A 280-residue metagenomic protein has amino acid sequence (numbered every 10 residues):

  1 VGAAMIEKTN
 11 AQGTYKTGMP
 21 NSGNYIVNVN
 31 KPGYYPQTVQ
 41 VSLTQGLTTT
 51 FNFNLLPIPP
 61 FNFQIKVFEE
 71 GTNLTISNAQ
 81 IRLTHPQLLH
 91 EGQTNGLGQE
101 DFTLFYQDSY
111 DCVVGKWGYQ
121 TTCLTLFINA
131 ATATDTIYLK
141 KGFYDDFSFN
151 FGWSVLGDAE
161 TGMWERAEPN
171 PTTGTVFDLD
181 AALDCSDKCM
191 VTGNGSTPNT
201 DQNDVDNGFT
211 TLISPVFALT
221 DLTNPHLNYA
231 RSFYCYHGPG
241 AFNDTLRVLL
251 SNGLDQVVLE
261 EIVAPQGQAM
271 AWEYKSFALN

Functional and structural regions predicted by a protein language model:
V1, G13, F53, F61-E69 (+2 more regions): A short, amphipathic beta-strand motif
V1-G18, L74-S77, H85-F105: Short, acidic Ser/Thr/Gly-rich low-complexity loop/linker segments typical of extracellular and cell-surface proteins
N21-G33, Y106-G118: A short, solvent-exposed beta-strand micro-motif common in secreted/extracellular proteins
V41-P59, L126-D145: Extracellular beta-sheet/turn segments enriched in Thr/Pro/Gly and aliphatic residues
F143-D204, A241: Extracellular glycan-recognition surfaces and repeat-rich motifs
V155-L156, L219-T223, S232-F242: Extended, low-complexity, turn-rich repeat/linker tracts enriched in Gly/Pro/Ser/Thr and Asp/Glu that occur
T200-L222, E273-S276: Short beta-strands within extracellular/lumenal beta-sheet-rich domains
D255-N280: Extracellular carbohydrate recognition and processing domains and analogous Trp-centered ligand-binding platforms
